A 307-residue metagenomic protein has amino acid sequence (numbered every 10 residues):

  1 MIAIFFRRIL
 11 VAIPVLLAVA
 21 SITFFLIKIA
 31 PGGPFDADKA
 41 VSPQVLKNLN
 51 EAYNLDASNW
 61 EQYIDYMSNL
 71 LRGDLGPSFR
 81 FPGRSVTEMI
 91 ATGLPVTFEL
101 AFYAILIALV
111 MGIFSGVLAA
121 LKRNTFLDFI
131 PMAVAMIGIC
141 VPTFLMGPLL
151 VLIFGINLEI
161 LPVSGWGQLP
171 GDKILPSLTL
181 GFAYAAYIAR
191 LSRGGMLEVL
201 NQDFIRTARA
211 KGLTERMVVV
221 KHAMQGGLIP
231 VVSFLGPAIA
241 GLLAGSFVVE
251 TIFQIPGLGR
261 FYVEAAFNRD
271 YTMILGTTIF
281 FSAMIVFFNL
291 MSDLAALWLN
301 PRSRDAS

Functional and structural regions predicted by a protein language model:
M1-F6, Y63-L71, L75: A short amphipathic helical element positioned immediately N-terminal to and/or at the very start of a transmembrane
I2-I4, T87-L127, T143, W166-S307: Alpha-helical transmembrane segments of integral membrane proteins, especially multi-pass inner/plasma-membrane
F6-A12: N-terminal signal-anchor/signal peptide hydrophobic helix marking the start of the first transmembrane segment
V15-D65, R80, L158-L175: Hydrophobic alpha-helical transmembrane segments of membrane transport/permease proteins and related membrane-embedded
V19, T23-I27, G147, V151-G155 (+4 more regions): Juxtamembrane/transmembrane-helix interface segments of polytopic membrane transporters
I22-I29, A57, Y66-S68, A133-P162 (+1 more regions): Membrane-water interface segments at the C-terminal ends of transmembrane alpha-helices in multi-pass inner-membrane
L26, A30, D38, S42 (+10 more regions): Hydrophobic aliphatic residues
G76-T92: Membrane-helix entry/capping segments
